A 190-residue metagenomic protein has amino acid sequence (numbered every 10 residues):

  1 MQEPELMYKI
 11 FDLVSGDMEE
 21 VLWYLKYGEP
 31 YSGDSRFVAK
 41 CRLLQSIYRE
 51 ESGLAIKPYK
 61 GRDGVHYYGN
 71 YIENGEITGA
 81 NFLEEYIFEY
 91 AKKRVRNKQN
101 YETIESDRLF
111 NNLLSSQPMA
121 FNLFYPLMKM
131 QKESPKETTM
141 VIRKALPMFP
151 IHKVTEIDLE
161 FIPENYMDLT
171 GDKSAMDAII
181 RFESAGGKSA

Functional and structural regions predicted by a protein language model:
M1-D168: Nuclease-adjacent, charged terminal/linker segments that flank catalytic cores
K173-R181: Short acidic loop-to-beta-strand element that houses the catalytic metal-binding Asp/Glu of nuclease active sites
I180-A190: Active-site beta-strand-loop-beta-strand hairpin of nuclease catalytic cores that positions key catalytic residues
